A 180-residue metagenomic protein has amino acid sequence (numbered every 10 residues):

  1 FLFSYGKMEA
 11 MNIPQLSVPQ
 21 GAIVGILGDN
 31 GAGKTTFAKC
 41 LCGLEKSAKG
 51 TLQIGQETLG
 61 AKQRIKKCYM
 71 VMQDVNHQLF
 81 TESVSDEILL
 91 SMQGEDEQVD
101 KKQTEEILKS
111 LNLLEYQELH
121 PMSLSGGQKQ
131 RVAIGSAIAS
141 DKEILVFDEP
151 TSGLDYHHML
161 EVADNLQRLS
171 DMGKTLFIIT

Functional and structural regions predicted by a protein language model:
L27-D29: The feature captures the beta-strand-to-loop junction immediately N-terminal to the Walker
C42: Helix-to-loop junction immediately C-terminal to a conserved catalytic motif
G50-R64: Conserved ABC transporter NBD signature motif
V99-Y116: Conserved ABC ATPase "signature" region
H120-L124, Q128: Conserved ABC ATPase signature
L145-E149: Catalytic Walker B motif of ABC-type/P-loop ATPase nucleotide-binding domains
D155: ABC-family nucleotide-binding domains
